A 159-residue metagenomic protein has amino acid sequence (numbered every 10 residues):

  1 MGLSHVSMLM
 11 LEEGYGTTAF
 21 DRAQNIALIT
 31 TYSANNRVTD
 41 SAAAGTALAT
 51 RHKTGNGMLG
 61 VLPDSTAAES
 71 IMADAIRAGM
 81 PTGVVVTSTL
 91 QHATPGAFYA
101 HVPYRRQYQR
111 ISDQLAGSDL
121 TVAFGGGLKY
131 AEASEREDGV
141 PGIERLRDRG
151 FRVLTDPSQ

Functional and structural regions predicted by a protein language model:
M1-S158: N-terminal catalytic scaffold of extracellular/periplasmic and nuclease hydrolases that process anionic headgroups
